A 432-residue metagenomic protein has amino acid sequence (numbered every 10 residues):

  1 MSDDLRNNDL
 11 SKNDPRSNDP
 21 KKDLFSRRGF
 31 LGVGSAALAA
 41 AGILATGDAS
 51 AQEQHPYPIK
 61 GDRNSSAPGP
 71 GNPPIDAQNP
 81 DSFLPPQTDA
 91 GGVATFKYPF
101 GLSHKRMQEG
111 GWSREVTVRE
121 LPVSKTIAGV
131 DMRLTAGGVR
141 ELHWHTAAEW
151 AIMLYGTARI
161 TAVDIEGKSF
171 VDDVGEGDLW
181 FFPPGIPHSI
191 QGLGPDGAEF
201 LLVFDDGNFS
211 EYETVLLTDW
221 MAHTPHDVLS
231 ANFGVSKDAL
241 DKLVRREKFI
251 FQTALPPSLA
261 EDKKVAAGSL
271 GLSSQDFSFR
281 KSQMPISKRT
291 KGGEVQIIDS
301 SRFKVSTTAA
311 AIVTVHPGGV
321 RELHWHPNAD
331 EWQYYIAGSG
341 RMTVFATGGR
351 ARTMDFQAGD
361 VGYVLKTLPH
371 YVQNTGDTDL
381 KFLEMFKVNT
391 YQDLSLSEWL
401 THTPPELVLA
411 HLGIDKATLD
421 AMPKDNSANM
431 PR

Functional and structural regions predicted by a protein language model:
M1-F25, A51: N-terminal secretory signal peptides
N18-L38: N-terminal secretory signal peptides and thylakoid transit peptides that target proteins across membranes
Q52-T126, S230-H316, E322, E398 (+1 more regions): A short, N-terminal "cap"/entry segment at the start of jelly-roll beta-barrel domains of the cupin/DSBH fold
E115, V130-H145, A311-H326, T343: Conserved short histidine dyad/triad with adjacent acidic residue
G138-E141, R159, D178-W180, P184-S189 (+4 more regions): Histidine-centered metal-chelating micro-motifs
T146-I165, H326-T347: Glycine- and acidic-residue-biased ligand/ion/polar-headgroup-sensing regions
I165-P183, T347-L365: Short acidic-glycine-tyrosine-enriched beta hairpin
P184-E211, K366-Q392: Ligand-binding loop in jelly-roll beta-barrel domains
